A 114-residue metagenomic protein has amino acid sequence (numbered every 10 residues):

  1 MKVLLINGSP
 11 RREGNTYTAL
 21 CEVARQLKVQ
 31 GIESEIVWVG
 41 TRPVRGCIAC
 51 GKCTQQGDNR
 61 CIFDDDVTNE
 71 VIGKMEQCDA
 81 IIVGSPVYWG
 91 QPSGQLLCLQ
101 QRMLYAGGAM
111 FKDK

Functional and structural regions predicted by a protein language model:
K2-I32: N-terminal beta1-alpha1 ligand-phosphate binding loop
G14, G57, Q91: Glycine/Thr-rich phosphate-binding loops of Rossmann-like dinucleotide-binding domains
T18-C21, C50-K52, Q95-L99: Short, glycine/charged-enriched secondary-structure capping and boundary segments
R25, E35, E70-G73: Short amphipathic alpha-helices and their capping/turn segments at secondary-structure boundaries
I32-P43: A short beta-strand-loop structural module common to alpha/beta enzyme folds
R42-M75: Cysteine-cluster motifs in flexible loop/terminal segments that predominantly coordinate metals
I62-K114: Helix-loop-strand module that forms the ligand-binding subsite of alpha/beta enzymes
